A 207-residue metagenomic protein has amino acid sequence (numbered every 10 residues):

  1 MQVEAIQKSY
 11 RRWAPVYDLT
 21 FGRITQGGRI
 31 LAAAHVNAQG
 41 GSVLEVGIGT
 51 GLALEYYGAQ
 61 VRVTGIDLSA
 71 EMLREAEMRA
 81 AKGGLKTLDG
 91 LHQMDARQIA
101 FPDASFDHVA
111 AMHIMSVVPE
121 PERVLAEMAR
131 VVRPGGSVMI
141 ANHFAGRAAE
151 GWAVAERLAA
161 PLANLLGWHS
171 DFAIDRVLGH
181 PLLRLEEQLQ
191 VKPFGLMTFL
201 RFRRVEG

Functional and structural regions predicted by a protein language model:
M1-R12: N-terminal, positively charged/glycine-rich alpha-helical extensions of SAM-dependent methyltransferases
R11-G22: Class I SAM-dependent methyltransferase Rossmann-like catalytic core, especially the SAM/SAH-binding loop
F21-R23, I140-M197: C-terminal alpha-helical "lid/dimerization" subdomain adjacent to the S-adenosyl-L-methionine
R23-G40: Conserved alpha-helix/loop element of class I SAM-dependent methyltransferases that forms part of the SAM/SAH-binding
L44, I48-Q98: Class I SAM-dependent methyltransferase SAM/SAH-binding core
R97-V109: A short acidic, Gly/Pro-enriched loop at the edge of an enzyme's catalytic core that lines a small-molecule cofactor
H108-E120: A short SAM/SAH-binding and catalytic strip from SAM-dependent methyltransferases
E122-P134: A short glycine-rich, Lys/Arg-flanked "PGG" loop and its adjoining helix->strand segment in the class I
